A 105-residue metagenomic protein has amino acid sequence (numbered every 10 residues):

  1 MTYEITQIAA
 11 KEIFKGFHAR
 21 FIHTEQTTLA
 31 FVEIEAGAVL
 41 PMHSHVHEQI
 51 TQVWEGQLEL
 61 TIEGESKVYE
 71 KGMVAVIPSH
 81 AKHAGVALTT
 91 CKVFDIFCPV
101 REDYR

Functional and structural regions predicted by a protein language model:
M1-Q26: A short, N-terminal "cap"/entry segment at the start of jelly-roll beta-barrel domains of the cupin/DSBH fold
K15, A30-S44: Conserved short histidine dyad/triad with adjacent acidic residue
E25, E63-E65, L88: Short strand-coil-strand connectors
I34-E35, H45-L60: Short, conserved beta-strand element in jelly-roll/cupin
W54-E55, E70-K71, T89: A cytosolic small-molecule/anion-sensing beta-strand core signal
G64-S79: Short acidic-glycine-tyrosine-enriched beta hairpin
S79-D103: Ligand-binding loop in jelly-roll beta-barrel domains
